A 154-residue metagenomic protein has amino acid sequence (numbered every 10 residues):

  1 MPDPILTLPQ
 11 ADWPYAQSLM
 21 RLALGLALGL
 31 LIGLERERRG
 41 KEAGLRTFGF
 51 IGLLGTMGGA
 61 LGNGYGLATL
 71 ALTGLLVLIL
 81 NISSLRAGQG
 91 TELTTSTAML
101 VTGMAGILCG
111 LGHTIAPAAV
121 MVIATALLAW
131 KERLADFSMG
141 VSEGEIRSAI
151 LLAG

Functional and structural regions predicted by a protein language model:
M1-K41, L45-F48: N-terminal signal-anchor module of multipass membrane proteins
M1-P4, L75, T97: N-terminal low-complexity/intrinsically disordered extensions
A11-L26, G58-L75, G112-T125: Structural signature of hydrophobic alpha-helical transmembrane segments
L22, L26, M121-V122, K131 (+3 more regions): Transmembrane helical cores of multi-pass secondary ion antiporters/exchangers
L28-K41, L75-T91, L127-V141: C-terminal ends of transmembrane helices
E37-F50, G64-T69, L85-V101, S142-E145: Short, non-helical or kinked segments that cap or interrupt transmembrane helices
T47-G59, T94-G110, I146-G154: Small-residue-rich segments of transmembrane alpha-helices in multi-pass membrane proteins, especially helix faces
N81-L85, G106-G110, I115, A119-R133: Alpha-helical transmembrane segments in inner-membrane proteins
